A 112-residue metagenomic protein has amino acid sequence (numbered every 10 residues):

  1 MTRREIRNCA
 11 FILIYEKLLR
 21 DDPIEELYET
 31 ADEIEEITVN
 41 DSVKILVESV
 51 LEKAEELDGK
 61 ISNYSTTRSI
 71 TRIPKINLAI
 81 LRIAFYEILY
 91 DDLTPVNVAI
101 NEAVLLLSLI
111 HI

Functional and structural regions predicted by a protein language model:
M1-T30: Long, amphipathic alpha-helical "stalk/connector" segments that mediate intersubunit docking and mechanical coupling
T2-R3, R72-I73, D92-V96: Short, surface-exposed helix-loop/turn micro-motifs enriched in polar/charged residues
R7, E35-Y90: Conserved AdoMet
P23-Y28, D58-N63, E102: Amphipathic alpha-helical scaffolding segments comprising HEAT/armadillo-like alpha-solenoid repeats
T30-A31, L106: Alpha-solenoid HEAT/Armadillo-like helical repeat scaffolds in large eukaryotic proteins
A84-D92, N97-N101, L106: Glycine-rich active-site/cofactor-binding loop and its immediate structural neighborhood
H111-I112: Conserved small/polar residues in nucleotide/adenosyl-binding loops
